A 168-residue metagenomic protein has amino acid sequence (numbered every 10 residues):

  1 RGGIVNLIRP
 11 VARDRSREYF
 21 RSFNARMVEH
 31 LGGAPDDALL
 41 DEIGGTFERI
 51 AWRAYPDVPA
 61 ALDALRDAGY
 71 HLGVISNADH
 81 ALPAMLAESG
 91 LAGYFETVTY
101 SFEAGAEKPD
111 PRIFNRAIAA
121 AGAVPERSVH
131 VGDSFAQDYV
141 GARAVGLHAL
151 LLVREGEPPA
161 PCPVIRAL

Functional and structural regions predicted by a protein language model:
R1-A60, D67-A68: N-terminal helical cap/lid subdomain that shapes the substrate entry/recognition surface in HAD-like hydrolases
A25, G33-D41, P59, D63-R66 (+1 more regions): Asp-based, Mg2+/Mn2+-dependent phosphohydrolase catalytic module
